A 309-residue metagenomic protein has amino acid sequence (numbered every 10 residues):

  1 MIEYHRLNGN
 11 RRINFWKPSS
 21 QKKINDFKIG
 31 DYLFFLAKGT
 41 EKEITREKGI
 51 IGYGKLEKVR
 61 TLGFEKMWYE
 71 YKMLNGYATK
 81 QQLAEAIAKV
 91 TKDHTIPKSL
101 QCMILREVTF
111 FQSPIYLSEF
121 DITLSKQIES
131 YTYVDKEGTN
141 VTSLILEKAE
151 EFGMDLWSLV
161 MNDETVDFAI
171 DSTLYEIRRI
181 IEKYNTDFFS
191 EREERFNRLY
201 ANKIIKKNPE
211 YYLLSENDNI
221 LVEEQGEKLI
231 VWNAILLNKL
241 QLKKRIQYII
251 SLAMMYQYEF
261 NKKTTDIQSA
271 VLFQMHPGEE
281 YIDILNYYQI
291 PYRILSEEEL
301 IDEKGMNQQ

Functional and structural regions predicted by a protein language model:
M1-N8, S20-Q21, F64-V222, L229-A234 (+2 more regions): Contiguous surface segments at macromolecular interaction interfaces
R12-K23: Short alpha-helix capping/helix-loop boundary micro-motifs
K23-E41: Short coil-to-beta transition motif at edge beta-strands of beta-rich domains
G39-E41, V59-G63: Short, charged/polar surface micro-motifs in flexible loops or helix N-caps
K42-R46: Covalent nucleotidyltransferase core used to form phosphodiester bonds in nucleic acids
K48-V59: Short beta-strand-centered aromatic/proline hotspots
K55-E57, V222-S251: Active-site ExK catalytic segment of metal-dependent nucleases
